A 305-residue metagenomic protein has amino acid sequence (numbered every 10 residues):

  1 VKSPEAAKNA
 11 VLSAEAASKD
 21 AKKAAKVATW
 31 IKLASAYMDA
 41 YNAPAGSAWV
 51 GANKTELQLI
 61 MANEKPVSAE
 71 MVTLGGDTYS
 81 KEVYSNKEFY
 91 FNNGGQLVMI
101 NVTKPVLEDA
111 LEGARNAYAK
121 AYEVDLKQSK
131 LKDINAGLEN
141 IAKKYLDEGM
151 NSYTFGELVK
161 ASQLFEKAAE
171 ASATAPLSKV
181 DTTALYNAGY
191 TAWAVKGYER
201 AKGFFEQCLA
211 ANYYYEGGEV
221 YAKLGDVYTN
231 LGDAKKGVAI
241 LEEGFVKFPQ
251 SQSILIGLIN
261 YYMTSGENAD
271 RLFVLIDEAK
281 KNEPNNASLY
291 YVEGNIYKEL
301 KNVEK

Functional and structural regions predicted by a protein language model:
A17, A121, A168, C208 (+2 more regions): Canonical positions in the second alpha-helix
K22-A25, L126, A173, Y213-Y215 (+2 more regions): Short coil turns that delineate tetratricopeptide repeat
V27, A142, P176, T182-T183 (+3 more regions): Helix-start (N-cap) detector for alpha-helical repeat units in TPR-like alpha-solenoids, especially tetratricopeptide
L33, A40, I141, E148 (+4 more regions): Structural register within alpha-helical repeat arrays
A36-V159, S172-T182, Y215: Short coil/linker segments at helix-helix boundaries
A40, F155, V195, L231 (+2 more regions): Structural motif corresponding to the intra-repeat A-B loop/turn of tetratricopeptide repeats
